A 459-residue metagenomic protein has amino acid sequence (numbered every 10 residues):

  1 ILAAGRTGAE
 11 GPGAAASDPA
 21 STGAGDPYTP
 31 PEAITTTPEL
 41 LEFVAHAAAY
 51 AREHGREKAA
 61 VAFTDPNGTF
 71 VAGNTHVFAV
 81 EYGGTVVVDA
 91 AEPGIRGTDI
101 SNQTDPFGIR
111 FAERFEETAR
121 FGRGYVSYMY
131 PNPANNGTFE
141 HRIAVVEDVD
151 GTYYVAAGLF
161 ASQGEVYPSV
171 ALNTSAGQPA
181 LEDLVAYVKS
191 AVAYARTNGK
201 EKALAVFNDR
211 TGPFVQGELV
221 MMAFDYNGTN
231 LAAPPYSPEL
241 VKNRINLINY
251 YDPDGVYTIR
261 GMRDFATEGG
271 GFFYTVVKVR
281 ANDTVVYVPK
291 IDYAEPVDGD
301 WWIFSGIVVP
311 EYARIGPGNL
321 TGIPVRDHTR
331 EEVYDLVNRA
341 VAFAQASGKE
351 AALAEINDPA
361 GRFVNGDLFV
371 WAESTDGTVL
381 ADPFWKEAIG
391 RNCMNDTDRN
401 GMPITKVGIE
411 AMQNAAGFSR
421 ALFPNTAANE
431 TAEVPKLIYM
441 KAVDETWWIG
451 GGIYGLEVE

Functional and structural regions predicted by a protein language model:
L2-A4, A15-E459: N-terminal membrane-sensor/transducer module of prokaryotic signaling receptors
R6-E10: C-terminal region of N-terminal signal peptides and the immediate post-cleavage residues of exported proteins
